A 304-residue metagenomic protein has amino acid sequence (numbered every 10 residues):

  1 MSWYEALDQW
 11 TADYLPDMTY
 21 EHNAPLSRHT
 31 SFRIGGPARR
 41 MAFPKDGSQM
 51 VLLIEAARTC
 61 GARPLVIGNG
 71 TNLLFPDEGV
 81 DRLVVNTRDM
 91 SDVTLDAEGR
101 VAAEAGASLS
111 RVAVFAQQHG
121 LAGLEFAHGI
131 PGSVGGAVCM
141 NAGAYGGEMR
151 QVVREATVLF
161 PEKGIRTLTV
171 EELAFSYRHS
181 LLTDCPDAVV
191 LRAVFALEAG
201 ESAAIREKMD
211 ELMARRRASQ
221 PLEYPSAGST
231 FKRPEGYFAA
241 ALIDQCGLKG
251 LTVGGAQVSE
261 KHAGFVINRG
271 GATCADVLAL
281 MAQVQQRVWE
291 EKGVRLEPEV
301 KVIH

Functional and structural regions predicted by a protein language model:
S2-V134: Anion-binding (especially nucleotide phosphate/pyrophosphate-binding) glycine-rich loop and adjoining beta-alpha core
P16, G99, V152, V294-L296: Residue-level signal for beta-strand positions within conserved beta-sheet cores that form or flank
E21-H22, T30, L73, L159-A279 (+1 more regions): Phosphate/pyrophosphate- and phosphate-bearing ligand-binding catalytic cores of soluble enzymes
G35-G36, A42-G47, L74-D92, C139-V170 (+1 more regions): Structural signature of FAD isoalloxazine-binding scaffolds in flavoprotein oxidoreductases
G36-P37, N69-T71, V80, A107 (+8 more regions): Gly/Ser/Thr-rich helix-start
C60, I67-N69, V152, Y224-P225 (+1 more regions): Short, basic and Ser/Thr-rich N-terminal targeting/leader segments
A107-A127, R154-E155, D244-L248, A282-R295: A broadly tuned preference for mixed-charge, low-complexity surface segments
S110-R154, F160, S226: A gly/ser-rich beta-alpha-beta helix-loop segment of oxidoreductase catalytic cores
